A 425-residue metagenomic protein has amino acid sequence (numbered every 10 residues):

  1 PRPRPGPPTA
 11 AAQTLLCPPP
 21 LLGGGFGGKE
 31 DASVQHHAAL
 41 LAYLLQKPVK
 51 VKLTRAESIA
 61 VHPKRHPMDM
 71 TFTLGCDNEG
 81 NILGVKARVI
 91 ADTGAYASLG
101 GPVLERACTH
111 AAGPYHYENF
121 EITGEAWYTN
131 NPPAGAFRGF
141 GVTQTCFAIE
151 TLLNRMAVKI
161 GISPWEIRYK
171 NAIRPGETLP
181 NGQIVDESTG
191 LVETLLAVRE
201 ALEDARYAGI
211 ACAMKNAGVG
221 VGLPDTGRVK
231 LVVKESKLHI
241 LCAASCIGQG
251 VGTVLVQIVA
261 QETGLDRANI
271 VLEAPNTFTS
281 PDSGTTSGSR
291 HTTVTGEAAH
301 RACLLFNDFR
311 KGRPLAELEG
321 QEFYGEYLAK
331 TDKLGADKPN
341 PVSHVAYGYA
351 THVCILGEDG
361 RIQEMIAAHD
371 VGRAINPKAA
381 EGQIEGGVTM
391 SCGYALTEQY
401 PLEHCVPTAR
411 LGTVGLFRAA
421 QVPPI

Functional and structural regions predicted by a protein language model:
P1-P18: A conserved hydrophobic secondary-structure block that centers on an alpha-helix together with its immediately flanking
C17, Y128-A136, E177-T178: Gly-rich Lys/Arg/Thr-decorated short loops/hinges at beta-loop-alpha junctions or inter-strand turns that position
K29-Y115, T151, V158-I160, P164-E262 (+3 more regions): Cofactor-centric catalytic regions
H116-A134, E273-N276, P424-I425: A glycine-rich, basic-preceded beta-loop-alpha segment at the flavin cofactor/substrate interface of flavin-utilizing
Y117, P133-T145, G288: A short glycine-threonine-serine/GTX helix/turn-capping micro-motif
N130-R138, E150-L152, T292: Flexible glycine/proline-enriched surface loops and loop-helix/loop-strand junctions
